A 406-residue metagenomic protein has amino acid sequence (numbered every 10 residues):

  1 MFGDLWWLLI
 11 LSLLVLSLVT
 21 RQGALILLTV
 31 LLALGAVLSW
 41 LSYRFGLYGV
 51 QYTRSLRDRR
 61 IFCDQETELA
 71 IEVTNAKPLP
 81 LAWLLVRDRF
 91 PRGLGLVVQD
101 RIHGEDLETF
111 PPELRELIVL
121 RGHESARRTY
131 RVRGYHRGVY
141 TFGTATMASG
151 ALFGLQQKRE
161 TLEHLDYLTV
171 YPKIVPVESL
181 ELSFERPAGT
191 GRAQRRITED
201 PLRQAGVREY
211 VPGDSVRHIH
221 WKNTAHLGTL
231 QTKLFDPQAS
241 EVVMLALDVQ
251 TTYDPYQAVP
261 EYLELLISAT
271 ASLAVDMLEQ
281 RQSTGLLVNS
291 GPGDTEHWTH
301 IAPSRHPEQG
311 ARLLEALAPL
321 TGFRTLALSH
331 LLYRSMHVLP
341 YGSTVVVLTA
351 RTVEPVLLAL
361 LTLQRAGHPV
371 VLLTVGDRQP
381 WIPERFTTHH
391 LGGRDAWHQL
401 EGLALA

Functional and structural regions predicted by a protein language model:
M1-F45, G93, E315-A406: Von Willebrand factor type A / integrin I
L25-I26, L34-T299, T344-L348, T362: An amphipathic, basic-hydrophobic helix/alpha-beta surface used to engage anionic, phosphate-rich ligands or surfaces
I197, P303-A311, H389-W397: Short, structured secondary-structure boundary patches
F235-P237, D276-L278, S304-E308, S335-L339: Short, conserved, surface-exposed binding loops centered on an aromatic residue
I267, A271-A274, G310, L314 (+1 more regions): A general structural signal for well-ordered alpha-helical packing
T295-L326: Short, charged loop segments at secondary-structure junctions
